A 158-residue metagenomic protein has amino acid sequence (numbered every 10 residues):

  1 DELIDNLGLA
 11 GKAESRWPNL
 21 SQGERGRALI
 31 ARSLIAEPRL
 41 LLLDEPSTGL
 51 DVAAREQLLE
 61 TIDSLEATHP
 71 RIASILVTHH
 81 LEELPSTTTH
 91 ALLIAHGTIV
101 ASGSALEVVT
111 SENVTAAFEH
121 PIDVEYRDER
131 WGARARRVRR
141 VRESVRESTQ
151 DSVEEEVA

Functional and structural regions predicted by a protein language model:
L3-P18: Conserved ABC nucleotide-binding domain
E37: Conserved catalytic motifs of ABC-family nucleotide-binding domains
L41-E45: Catalytic Walker B motif of ABC-type/P-loop ATPase nucleotide-binding domains
E56-P70: Helical segment within the ABC ATPase nucleotide-binding domain
T78-H79: H-loop/switch region of ABC-family ATPase nucleotide-binding domains
A117-A158: ABC ATPase nucleotide-binding domains
